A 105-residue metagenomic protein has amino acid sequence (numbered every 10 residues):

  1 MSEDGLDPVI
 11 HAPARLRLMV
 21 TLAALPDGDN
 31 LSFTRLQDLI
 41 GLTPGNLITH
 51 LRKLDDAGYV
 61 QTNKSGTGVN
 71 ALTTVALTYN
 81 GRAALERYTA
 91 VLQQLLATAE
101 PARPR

Functional and structural regions predicted by a protein language model:
M1-E3, A23-A24, A83-R105: Amphipathic alpha-helical dimerization/coiled-coil segments that flank or bridge DNA-binding/regulatory modules
M1-L16, A57-Y59, R103-R105: N-terminal leader segment of winged-helix/HTH proteins
L6-T43: N-terminal helix-turn-helix DNA-binding core of bacterial DNA-binding proteins
A12-A14, L47-H50, Y79: Short alpha-helical segments used as structural interaction elements across diverse proteins
F33-K64, V69-N70: Canonical helix-turn-helix DNA-binding module
T67-Y88, L92: Basic, amphipathic "hinge/linker" alpha-helix immediately C-terminal to the N-terminal HTH DNA-binding motif
